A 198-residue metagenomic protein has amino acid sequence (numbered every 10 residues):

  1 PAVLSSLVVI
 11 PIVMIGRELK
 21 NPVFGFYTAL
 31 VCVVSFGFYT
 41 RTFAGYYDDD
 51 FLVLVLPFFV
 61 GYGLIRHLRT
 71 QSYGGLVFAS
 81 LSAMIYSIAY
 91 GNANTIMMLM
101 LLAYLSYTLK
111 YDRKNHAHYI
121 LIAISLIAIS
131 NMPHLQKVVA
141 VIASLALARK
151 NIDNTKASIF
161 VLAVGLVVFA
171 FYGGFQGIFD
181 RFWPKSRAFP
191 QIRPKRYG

Functional and structural regions predicted by a protein language model:
P1-I15, F24-L68, S72-T108, H118-Q136: Membrane-embedded helix bundles of polyisoprenyl
K20-N21: A helix-boundary/kink motif common to multi-pass secondary transporters, especially Major Facilitator Superfamily
S106-G198: Transmembrane helical bundles and short interhelical boundary loops of multi-pass, membrane-embedded
